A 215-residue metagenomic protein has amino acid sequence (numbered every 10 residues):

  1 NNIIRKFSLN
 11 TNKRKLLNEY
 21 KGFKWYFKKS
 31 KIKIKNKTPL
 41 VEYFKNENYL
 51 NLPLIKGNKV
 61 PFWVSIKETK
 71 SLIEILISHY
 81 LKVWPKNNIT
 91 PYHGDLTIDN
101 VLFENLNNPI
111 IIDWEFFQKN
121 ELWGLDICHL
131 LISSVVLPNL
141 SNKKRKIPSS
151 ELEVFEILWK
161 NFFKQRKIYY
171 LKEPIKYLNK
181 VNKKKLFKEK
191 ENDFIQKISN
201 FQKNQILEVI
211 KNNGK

Functional and structural regions predicted by a protein language model:
N1-K24: ATP-binding glycine-rich loop module of kinase domains
F7, L54, L102-F103: Conserved hydrophobic "DFG−1" position in protein kinase catalytic cores
G22-K35: Structural motif at the C-terminus of the N-lobe alphaC helix and the adjacent alphaC-beta4 loop of the Hanks-type
K37-I73: Conserved structural core of kinase catalytic domains
Y49-N51, H129-I132, S150-K215: Helix-rich C-terminal or lid/interface subdomains of diverse kinases
F62-H93: An alpha-helical support segment within catalytic cores of ATP-dependent transferases
K82-G124: Active-site acidic catalytic loop and adjacent metal/ATP-binding pocket of ATP-dependent phosphoryl transfer enzymes
N107-E151: Active-site Asp-x-Gly
